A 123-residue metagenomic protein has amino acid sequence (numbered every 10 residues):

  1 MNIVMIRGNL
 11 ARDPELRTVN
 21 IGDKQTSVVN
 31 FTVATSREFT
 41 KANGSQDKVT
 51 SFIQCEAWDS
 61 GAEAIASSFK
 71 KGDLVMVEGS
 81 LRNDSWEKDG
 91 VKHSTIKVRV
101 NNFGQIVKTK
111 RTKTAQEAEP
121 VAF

Functional and structural regions predicted by a protein language model:
M1-N2, E15-K24, T40-Q46, E63 (+3 more regions): Acidic, gly/ser/pro-rich intrinsically disordered tails
V4-L10, V33, K71-N83, V100: OB-fold and OB-like beta-barrel modules that bind single-stranded nucleic acids
A11, R17-V19, W58, R82 (+1 more regions): Conserved positions in beta-strands of structured domains
R12, K48, N83, S94: Short, electropositive, low-hydrophobicity segments enriched in small/polar residues
G22-C55: OB-fold (S1/OB) nucleic-acid-binding surfaces
T26-V28, T50-F52, V91-N101: Short edge beta-strand segments in beta-sheet-rich domains
S27, E56, E78-R82, R99 (+1 more regions): Structured, basic alpha/beta domains of bacterial-type, RNA-associated proteins
W58-H93: Beta-rich strand-turn-strand
